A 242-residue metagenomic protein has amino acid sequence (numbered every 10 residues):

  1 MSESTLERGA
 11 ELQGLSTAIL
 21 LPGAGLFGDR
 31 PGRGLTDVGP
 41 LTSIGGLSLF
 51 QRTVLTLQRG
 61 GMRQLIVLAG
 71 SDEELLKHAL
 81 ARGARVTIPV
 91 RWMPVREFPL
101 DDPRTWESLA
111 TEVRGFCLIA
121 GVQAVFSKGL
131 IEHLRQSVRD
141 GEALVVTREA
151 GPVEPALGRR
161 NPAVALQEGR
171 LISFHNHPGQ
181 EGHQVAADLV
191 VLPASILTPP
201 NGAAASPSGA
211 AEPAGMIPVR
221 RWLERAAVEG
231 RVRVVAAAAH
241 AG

Functional and structural regions predicted by a protein language model:
M1-T42, G60-M62: N-terminal nucleotide-binding beta1-loop-alpha1 segment
L21-P22, A69, G121, T147-R148: Short beta-strand/turn micro-motifs composed of small residues that flank or help shape donor/cofactor-binding pockets
F27-D29, L55, D72-H78, P152-L157: Short, charged/polar "capping" segments at the starts of alpha-helices and the immediately preceding loops
L47-R63: A short, N-terminal amphipathic alpha-helix
R63-S71: Short beta-strand/loop segment that forms part of the nucleotide-sugar
E74-I119, V125-K128: Short phosphate-binding loop-to-helix
L80, R91, V125-A204, S208 (+2 more regions): Conserved core of the sugar-phosphate nucleotidyltransferase
Q184, R233-A241: Catalytic beta-strand/loop signature of glycosyltransferases that borders the donor
